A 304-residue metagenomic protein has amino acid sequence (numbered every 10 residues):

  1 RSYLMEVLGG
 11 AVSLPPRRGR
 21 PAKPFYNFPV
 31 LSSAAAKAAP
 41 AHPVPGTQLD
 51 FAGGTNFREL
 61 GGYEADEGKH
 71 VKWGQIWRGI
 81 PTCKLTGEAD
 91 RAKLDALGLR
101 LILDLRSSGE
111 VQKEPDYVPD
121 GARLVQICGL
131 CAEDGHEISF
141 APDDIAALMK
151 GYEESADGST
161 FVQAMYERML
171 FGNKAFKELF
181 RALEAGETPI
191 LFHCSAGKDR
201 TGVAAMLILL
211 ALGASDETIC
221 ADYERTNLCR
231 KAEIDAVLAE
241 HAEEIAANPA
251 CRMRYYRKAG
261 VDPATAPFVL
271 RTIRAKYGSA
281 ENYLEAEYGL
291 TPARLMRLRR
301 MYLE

Functional and structural regions predicted by a protein language model:
R1, R17-R20: Basic polycationic patches enriched in arginine
R1-A11: Extreme N-terminal basic, low-complexity initiation segments that serve as generic localization/processing leaders
G9, C128, C194: Functionally engaged cysteine thiol sites
L14-P15, A22-F25: Intrinsically disordered, low-complexity segments enriched in serine/threonine/proline/glycine and often basic
F25-L191, V203-E304: Cys-dependent protein tyrosine phosphatase-like superfamily
A196, R200-T201: Ser/Thr-glycine-rich phosphate-binding loops at phosphate-binding pockets of nucleotides, nucleotide cofactors
